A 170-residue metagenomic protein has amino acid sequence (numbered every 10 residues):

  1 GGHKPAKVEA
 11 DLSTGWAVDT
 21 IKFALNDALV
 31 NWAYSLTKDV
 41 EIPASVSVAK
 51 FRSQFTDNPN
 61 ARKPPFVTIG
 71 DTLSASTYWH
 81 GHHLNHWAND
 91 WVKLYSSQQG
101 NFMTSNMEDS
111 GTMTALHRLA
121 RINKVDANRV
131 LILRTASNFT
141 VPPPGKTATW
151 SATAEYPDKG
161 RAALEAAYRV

Functional and structural regions predicted by a protein language model:
G1-V170: Accessory terminal and edge-of-domain segments that mediate assembly/interaction and cofactor placement around
